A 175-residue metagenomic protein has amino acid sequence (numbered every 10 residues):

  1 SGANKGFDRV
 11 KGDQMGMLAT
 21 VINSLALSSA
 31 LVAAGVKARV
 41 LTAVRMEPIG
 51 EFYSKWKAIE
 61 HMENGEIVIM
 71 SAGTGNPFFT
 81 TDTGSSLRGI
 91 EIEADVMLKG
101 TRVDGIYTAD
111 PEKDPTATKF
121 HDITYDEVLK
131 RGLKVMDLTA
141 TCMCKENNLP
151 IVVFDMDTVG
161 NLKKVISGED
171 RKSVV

Functional and structural regions predicted by a protein language model:
S1-F7, E112-K119: Short, flexible, mixed-charge acidic loops at enzyme active sites
S1-G2, G50-F52, T80-T81, T108-P111 (+1 more regions): Short, well-ordered secondary-structure micro-motifs
G2-V68, T83: Ligand-binding beta-strand-loop-alpha-helix segment within the catalytic cores of soluble metabolic enzymes
K11-A19, N23, R88-G100, T116-R131: Gly/Ser/Thr-rich active-site loops/lids in small-molecule metabolic enzymes that frequently grip phosphoryl groups
T20-V21, S28, V68, A72-T74 (+1 more regions): Polyanion-binding loop/helix "lid" in catalytic or ligand-binding cores
L25-V32, W56-T108: Internal active-site segments that recognize and position negatively charged phosphoryl groups and nucleotide moieties
L41, I92-K113, N148-G160: Glycine-rich phosphate/pyrophosphate-binding loops and their adjacent beta-strand/loop elements at enzyme active sites
V174-V175: Conserved small/polar residues in nucleotide/adenosyl-binding loops
